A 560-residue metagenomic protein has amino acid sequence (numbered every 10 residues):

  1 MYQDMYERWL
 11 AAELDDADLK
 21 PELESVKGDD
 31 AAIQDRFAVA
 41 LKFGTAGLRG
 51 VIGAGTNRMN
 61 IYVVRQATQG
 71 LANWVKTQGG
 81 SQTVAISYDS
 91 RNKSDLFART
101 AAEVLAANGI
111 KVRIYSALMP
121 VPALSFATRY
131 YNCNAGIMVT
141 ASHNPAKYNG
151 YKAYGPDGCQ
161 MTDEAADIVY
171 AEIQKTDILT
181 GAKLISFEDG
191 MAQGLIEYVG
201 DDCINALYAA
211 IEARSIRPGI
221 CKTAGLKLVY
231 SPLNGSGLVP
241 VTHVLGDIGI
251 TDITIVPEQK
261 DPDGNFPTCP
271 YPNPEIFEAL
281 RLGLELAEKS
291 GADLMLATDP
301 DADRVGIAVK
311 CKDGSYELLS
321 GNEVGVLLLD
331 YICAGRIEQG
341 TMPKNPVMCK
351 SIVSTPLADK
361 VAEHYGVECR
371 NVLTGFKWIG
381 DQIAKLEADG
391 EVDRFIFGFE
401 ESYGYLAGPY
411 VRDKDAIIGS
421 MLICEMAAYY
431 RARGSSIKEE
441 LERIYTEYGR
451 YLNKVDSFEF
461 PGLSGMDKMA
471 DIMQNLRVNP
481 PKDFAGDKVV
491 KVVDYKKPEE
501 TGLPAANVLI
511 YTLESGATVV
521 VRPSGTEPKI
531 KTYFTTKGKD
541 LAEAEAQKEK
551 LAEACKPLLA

Functional and structural regions predicted by a protein language model:
D4-A101, N108, G190-M191, I196-A224 (+1 more regions): An N-terminal, well-structured beta->alpha segment
A32-L41, N149-A279, E285-A287: Gly/Ser/Thr-enriched, mixed-charge loops and adjacent short helices that form phosphate/oxyanion-binding elements
F37-N57, A141-S142, L228, P232-V244 (+4 more regions): Conserved phosphate/anionic-ligand binding catalytic regions in large, soluble enzymes, centered on
A46, I86, L124, I137 (+11 more regions): Buried hydrophobic positions in well-ordered alpha/beta secondary-structure cores of metabolic enzymes
A85-Y148, G249-G306: N-terminal small/polar loop signature for handling phosphorylated ligands or for N-terminal nucleophile
D95-T100, S125-R129, K147-A153, Q174 (+9 more regions): Short acidic, glycine/serine/threonine-rich loops at helix termini
Y154-L184, N322-N345, K350-V361, A416: Glycine-rich phosphate-binding loop plus the immediately following alpha-helix
E288, A292-L294, S315-E317, G335-R522 (+3 more regions): Phosphate-binding and adjacent anionic-ligand microenvironments
